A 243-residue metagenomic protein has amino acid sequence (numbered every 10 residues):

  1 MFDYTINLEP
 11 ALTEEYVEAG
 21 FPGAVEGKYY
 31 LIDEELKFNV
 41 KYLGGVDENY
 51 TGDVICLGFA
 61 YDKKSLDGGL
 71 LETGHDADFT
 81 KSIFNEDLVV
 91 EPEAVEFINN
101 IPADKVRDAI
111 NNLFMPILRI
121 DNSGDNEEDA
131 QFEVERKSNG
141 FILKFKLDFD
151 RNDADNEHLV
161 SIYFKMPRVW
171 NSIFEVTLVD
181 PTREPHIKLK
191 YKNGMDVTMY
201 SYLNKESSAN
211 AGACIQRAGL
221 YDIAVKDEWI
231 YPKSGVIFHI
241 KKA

Functional and structural regions predicted by a protein language model:
M1-A243: Lumenal/extracellular ectodomains and adaptor appendage modules of the eukaryotic vesicle/secretory system
